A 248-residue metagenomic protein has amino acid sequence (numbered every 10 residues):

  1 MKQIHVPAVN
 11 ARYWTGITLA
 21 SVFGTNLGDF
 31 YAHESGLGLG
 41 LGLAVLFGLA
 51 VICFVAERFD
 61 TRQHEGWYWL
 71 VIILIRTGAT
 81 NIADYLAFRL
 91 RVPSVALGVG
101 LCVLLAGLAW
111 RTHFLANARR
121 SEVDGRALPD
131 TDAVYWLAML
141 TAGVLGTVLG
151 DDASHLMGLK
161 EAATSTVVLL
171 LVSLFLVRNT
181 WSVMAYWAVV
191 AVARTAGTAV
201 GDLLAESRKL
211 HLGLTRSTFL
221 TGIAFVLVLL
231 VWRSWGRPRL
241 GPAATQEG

Functional and structural regions predicted by a protein language model:
M1-G248: Polytopic alpha-helical membrane proteins, predominantly small-molecule transporters/carriers
